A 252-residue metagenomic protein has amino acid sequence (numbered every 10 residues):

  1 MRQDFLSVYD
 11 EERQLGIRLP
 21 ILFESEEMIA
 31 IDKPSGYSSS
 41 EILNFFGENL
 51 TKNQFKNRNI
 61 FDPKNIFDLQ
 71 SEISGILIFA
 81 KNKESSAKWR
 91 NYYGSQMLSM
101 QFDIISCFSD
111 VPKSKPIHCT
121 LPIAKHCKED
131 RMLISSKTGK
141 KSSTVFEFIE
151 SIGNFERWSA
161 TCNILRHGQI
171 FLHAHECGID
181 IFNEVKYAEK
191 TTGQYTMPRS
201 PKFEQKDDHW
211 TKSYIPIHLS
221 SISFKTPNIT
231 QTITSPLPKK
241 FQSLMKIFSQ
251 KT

Functional and structural regions predicted by a protein language model:
M1-S143, E150-G153, R166, T230 (+1 more regions): RNA pseudouridine synthases
F45-F46, L50, G153-F224: Pseudouridine synthase
F102-S106, F146, A160, S221-I222: A structural signal for short, well-ordered beta-strand segments
D180, T230-T232: Short, solvent-exposed loop/turn motifs
T226-N228: Short acidic-glycine loop/turn motifs at beta-strand connectors
